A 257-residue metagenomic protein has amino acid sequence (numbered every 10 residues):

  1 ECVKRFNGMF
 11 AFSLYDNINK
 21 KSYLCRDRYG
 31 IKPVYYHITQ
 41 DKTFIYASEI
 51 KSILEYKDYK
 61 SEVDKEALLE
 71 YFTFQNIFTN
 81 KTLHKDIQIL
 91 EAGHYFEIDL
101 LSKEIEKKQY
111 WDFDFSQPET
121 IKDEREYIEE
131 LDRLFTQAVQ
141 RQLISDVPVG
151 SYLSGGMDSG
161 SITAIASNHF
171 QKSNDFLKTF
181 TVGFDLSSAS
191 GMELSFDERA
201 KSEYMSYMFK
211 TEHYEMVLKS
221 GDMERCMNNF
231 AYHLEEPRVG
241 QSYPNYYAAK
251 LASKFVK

Functional and structural regions predicted by a protein language model:
E1-K20: Catalytic core of PPM/PP2C metal-dependent serine/threonine phosphatase domains
E1-V3, S22, K81-H84, A138-R141: Short helix-to-loop capping/linker segments positioned immediately adjacent to catalytic or ligand/cofactor-binding
R5, S52-Y56, Y71, C226-H233: Residues that form generic nucleotide/phosphate-binding pockets
F6-M9, I89-A92, S145-V147: Short, basic and Ser/Thr-rich N-terminal targeting/leader segments
G8, T82-K85, D175, K254: Structured loop/turn residues at beta-strand edges in well-structured enzyme cores
Y15-K122: N-terminal segments that mediate ammonia production and transfer in glutamine-dependent amidotransferase systems
N17-D41, Y59, L100-L101, D114-K257: ATP-dependent adenylate-handling active sites, centered on carboxylate activation for C-N bond formation
